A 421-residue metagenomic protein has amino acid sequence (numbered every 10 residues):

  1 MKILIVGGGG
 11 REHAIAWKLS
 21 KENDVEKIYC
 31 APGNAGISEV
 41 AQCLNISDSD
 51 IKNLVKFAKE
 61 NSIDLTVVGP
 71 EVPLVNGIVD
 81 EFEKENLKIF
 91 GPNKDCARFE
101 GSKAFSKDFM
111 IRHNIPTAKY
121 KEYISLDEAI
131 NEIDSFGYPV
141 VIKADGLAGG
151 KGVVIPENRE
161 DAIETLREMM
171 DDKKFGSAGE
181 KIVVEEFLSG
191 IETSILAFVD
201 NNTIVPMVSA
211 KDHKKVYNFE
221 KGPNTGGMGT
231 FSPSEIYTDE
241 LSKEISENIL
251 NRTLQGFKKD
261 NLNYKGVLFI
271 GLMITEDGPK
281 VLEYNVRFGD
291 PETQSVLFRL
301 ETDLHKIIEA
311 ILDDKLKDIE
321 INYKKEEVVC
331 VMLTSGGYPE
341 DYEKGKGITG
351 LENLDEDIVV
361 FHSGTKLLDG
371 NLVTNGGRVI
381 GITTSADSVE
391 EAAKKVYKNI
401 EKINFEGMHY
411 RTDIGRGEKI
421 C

Functional and structural regions predicted by a protein language model:
M1-D95: ATP-binding N-terminal substructure of ATP-dependent carboxylate-amine bond-forming enzymes
L4-I5, G101-K181, E235, E240-N251: Active-site nucleotide/adenylate-binding loops and adjacent lid/helix of ATP-dependent enzymes
K21, G36-S38, F90, R112-N114 (+12 more regions): Solvent-exposed alpha-helices and their adjacent loops that cap or buttress functional pockets in soluble metabolic
N53, D161-E164, P339-Y342, D387-K394: Short, conserved charged micro-motifs
P156-T293: Internal nucleotide-binding/catalytic subdomain
S246-L268, N285-D357: Active-site "cap" helix and flanking loop/linker of ATP-utilizing ligase/carboxylase catalytic domains
T365-D369, V373-C421: Generic C-terminus detector
